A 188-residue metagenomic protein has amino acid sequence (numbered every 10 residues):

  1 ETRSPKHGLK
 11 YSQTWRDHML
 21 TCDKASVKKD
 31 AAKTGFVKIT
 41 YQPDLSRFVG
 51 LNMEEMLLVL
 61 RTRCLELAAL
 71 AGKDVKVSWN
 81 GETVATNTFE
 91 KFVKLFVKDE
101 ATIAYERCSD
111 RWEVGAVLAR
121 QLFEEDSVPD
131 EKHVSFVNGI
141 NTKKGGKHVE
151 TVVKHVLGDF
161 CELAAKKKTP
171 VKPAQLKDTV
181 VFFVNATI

Functional and structural regions predicted by a protein language model:
E1-L95, A104: GHKL-type ATPase core
K76-I188: GHKL/Bergerat-fold ATPase module in large chromosome/replication-associated machines
